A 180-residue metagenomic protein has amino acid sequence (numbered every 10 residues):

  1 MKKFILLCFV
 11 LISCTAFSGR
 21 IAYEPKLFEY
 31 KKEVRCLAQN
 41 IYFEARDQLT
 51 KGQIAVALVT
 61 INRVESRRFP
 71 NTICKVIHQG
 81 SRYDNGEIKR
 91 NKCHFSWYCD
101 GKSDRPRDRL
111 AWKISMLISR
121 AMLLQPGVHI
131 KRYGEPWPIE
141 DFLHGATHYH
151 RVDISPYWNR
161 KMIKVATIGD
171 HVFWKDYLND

Functional and structural regions predicted by a protein language model:
F4-S13: Sec-dependent N-terminal signal peptides
G19-D180: Bacterial extracytoplasmic/cell-wall-associated proteins, especially those involved in peptidoglycan
